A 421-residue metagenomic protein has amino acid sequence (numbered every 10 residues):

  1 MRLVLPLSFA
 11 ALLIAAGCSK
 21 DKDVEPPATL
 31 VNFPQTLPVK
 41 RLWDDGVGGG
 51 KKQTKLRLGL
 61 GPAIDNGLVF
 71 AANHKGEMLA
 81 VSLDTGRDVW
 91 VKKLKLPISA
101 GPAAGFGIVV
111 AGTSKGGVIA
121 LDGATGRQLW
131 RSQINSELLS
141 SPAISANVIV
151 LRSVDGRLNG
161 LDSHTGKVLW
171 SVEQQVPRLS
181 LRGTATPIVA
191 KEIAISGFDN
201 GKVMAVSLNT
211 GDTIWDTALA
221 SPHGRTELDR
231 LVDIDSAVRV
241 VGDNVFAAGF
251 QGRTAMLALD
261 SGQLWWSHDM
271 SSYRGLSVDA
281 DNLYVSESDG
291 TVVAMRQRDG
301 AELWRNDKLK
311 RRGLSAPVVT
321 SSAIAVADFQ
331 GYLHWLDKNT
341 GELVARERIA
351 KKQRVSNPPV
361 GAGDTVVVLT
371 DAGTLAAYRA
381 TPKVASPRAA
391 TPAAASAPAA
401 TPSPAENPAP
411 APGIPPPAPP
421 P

Functional and structural regions predicted by a protein language model:
M1-C18: Sec-dependent bacterial lipoprotein signal peptides
G17-P34: Bacterial Sec signal peptide processing site at the extreme N-terminus
K22, T36-A63, W90-G105, Q128-S145 (+6 more regions): Extracytoplasmic beta-rich repeat domains
N73, T113, S153-V154, F198-D199 (+4 more regions): Structural signature of WD-repeat beta-propellers
L79, I119, N159, M204 (+4 more regions): WD40 beta-propeller blade core
S82-T85, D122-T125, D162-G166, L208-G211 (+4 more regions): Short loop/turn segments that connect beta-strands within beta-propeller blades
Y284-A294, A301-W335: Loop/turn-rich, solvent-exposed surfaces of beta-rich toroidal or solenoidal domains
